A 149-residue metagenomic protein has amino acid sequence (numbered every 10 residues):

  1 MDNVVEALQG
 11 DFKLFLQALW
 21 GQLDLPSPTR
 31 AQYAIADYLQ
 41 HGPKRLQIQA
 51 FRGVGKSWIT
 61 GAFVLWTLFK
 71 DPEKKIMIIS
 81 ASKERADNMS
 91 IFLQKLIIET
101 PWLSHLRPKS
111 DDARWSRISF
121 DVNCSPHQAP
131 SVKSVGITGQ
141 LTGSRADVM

Functional and structural regions predicted by a protein language model:
D2-M149: Phosphate/NTP-binding elements of NTP-utilizing enzymes
